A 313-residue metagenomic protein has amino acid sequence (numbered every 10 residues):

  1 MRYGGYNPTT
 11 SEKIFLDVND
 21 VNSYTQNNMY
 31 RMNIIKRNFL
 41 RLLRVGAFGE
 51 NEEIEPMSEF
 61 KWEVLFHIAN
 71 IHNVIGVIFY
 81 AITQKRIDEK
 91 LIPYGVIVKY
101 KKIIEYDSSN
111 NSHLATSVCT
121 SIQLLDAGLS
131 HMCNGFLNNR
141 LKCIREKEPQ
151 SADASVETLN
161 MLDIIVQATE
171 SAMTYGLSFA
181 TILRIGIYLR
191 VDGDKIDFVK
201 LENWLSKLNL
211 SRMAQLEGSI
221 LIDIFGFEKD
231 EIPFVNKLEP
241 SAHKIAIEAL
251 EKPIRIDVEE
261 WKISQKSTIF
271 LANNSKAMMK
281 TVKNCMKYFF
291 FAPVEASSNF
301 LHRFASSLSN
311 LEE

Functional and structural regions predicted by a protein language model:
Y3-N7, E12-E313: Conserved NTP-donor binding/palm subdomain of two-metal-ion nucleotidyltransferases/polymerases, i.e., the charged
